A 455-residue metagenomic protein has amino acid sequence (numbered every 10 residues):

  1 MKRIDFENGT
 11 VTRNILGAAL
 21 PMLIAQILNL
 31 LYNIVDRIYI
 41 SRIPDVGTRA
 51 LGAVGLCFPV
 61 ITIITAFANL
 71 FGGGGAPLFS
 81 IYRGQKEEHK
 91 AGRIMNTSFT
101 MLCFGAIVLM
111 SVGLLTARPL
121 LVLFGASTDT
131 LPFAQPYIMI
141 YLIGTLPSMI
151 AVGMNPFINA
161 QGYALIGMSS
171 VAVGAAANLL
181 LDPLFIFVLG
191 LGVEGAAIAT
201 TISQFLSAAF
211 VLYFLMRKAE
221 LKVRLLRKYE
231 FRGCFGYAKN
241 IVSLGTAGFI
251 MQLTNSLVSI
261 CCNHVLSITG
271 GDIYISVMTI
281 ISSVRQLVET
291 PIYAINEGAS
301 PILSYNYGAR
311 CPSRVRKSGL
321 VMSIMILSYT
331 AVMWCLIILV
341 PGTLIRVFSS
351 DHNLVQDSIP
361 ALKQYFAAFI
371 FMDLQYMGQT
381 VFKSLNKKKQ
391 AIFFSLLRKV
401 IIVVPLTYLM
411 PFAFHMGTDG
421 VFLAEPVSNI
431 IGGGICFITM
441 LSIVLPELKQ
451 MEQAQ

Functional and structural regions predicted by a protein language model:
M1-A19, F79-G144, V188-G245, L303-A368 (+1 more regions): Short alpha-helical transmembrane segments in multi-pass integral membrane proteins
F6-I38, R42-V46, P59-G74, L78 (+7 more regions): N-terminal transmembrane alpha-helices
G17-D36, I140, G174, S203-S207 (+4 more regions): Transmembrane helical elements of multi-pass membrane transporters/channels
A25, N29, N33-I40, T65-G72 (+18 more regions): Alpha-helical transmembrane segments and their lipid-water interface positions in multi-pass membrane proteins
I27, L31-G52, L121-T128, L184-L191 (+5 more regions): Helix-terminus/linker motif at the lipid-water interface of multi-pass membrane proteins
L51-S111, S148-G167, N263, I275-C335 (+2 more regions): Small-residue-rich hydrophobic transmembrane alpha-helices
N69-G72, Y141-N159, G167-A175, A196-V211 (+5 more regions): Short runs within selected transmembrane alpha-helices of multi-pass transporters and secretion channels
